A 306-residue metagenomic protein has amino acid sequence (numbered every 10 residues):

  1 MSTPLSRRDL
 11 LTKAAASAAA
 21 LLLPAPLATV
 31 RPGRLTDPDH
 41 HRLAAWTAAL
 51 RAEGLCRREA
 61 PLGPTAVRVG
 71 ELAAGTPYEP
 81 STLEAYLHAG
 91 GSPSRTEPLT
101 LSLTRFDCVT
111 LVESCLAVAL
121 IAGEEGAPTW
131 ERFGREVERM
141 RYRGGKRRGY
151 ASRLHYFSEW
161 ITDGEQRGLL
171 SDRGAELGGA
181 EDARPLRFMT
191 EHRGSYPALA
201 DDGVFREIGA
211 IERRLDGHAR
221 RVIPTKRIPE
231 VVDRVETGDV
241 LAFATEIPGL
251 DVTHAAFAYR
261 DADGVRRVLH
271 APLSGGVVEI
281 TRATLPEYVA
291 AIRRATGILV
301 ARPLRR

Functional and structural regions predicted by a protein language model:
T3, D9-T29: N-terminal export signals
P32-T110: Cationic-aromatic interfacial patches
S81-R213, H270: Acidic/His-rich structured neighborhood in mature extracellular/periplasmic domains
I211-V231: Mixed-charge, Lys/Arg-rich low-complexity intrinsically disordered regions
A242-L299: C-terminal soluble interaction/assembly domains
R302-R306: Long, low-complexity intrinsically disordered regions
